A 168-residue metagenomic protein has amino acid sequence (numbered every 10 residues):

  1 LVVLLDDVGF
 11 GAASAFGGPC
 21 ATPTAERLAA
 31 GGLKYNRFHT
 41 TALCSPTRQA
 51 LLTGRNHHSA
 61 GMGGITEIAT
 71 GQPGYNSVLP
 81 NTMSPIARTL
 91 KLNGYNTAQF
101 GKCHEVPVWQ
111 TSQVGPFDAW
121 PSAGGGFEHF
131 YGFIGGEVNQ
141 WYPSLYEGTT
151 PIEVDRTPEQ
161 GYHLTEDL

Functional and structural regions predicted by a protein language model:
L1-L168: Formylglycine-dependent sulfatase
